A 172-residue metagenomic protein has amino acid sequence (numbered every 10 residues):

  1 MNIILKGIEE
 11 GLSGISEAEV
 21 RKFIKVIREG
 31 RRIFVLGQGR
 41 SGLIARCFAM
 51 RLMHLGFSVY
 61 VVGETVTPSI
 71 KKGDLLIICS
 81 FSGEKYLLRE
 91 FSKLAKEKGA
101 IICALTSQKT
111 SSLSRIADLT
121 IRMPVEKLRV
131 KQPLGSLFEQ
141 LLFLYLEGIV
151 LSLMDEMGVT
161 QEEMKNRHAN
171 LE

Functional and structural regions predicted by a protein language model:
M1-S13: Generic N-terminal amphipathic, Lys/Arg-enriched alpha-helix
S13-E29: A short, well-structured juxtamembrane/interface segment
K22-K25, L43, N166: Amphipathic alpha-helical interaction segments
R32-L144, V150-M157: Glycine-rich phosphate-binding loops that contact phosphosugars or nucleotide phosphates
M154-E172: A short, charged, Gly/Pro-tolerant segment at domain boundaries
